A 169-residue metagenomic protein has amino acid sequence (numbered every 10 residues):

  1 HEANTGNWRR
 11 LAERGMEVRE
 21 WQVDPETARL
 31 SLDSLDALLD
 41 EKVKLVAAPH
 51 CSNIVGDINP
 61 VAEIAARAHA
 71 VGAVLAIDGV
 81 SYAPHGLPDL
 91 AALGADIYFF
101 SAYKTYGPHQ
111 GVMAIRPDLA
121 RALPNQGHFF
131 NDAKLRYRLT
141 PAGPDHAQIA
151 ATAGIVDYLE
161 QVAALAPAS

Functional and structural regions predicted by a protein language model:
H1-S169: Pyridoxal 5′-phosphate
